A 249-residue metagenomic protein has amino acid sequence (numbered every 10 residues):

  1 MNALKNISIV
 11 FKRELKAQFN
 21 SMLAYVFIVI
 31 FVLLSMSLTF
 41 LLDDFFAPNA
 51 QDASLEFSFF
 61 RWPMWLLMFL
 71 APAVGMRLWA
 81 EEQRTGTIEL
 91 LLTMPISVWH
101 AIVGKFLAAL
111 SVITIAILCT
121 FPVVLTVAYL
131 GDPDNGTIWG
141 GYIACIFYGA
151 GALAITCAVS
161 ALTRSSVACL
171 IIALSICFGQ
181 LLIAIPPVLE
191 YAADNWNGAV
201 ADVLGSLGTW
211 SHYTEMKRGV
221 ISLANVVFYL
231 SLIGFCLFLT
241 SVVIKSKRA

Functional and structural regions predicted by a protein language model:
M1-V26: Aromatic- and glycine-rich beta-strand/loop motifs that create alpha-glucan
E14, F121-T126, A154-A158, F178 (+3 more regions): Alpha-helical transmembrane segments of multipass membrane proteins
I30-L34, A108, A144, A173-Q180 (+1 more regions): Transmembrane alpha-helical core residues of multi-pass small-molecule transporters, especially secondary transporters
S37-F40, A53-E56, R61, L66 (+1 more regions): Secretory targeting signals
L42-S54, C169-V243: Terminal transmembrane helical anchor/hairpin motif
S58-E81: Long, hydrophobic alpha-helical segments
A71-G75, V123, A154-I155, L239-T240: Hydrophobic/aromatic residues in alpha-helical transmembrane segments
L78-A108: Helix-loop-helix units of permease transmembrane domains in multi-pass membrane transporters, especially ABC
